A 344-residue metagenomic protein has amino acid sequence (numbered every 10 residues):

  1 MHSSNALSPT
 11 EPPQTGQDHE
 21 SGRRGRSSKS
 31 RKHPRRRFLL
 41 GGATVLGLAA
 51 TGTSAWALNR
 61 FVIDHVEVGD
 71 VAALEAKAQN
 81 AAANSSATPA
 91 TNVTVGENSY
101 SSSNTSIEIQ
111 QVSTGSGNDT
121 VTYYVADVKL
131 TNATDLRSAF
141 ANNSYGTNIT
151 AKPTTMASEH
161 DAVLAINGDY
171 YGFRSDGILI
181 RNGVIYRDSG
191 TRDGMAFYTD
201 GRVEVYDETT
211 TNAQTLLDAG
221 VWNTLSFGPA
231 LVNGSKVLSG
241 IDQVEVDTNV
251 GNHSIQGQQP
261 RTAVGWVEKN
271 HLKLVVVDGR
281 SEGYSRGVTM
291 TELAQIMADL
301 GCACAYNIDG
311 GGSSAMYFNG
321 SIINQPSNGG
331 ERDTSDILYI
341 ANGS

Functional and structural regions predicted by a protein language model:
H2-R31, R36-G194, E204: Zymogen propeptides
A141-N148, T210-A213, V277-S281: Short, solvent-exposed aromatic-acidic interface loops
Y145, I308-A315: Small/polar glycine-rich anion-binding or flexible loop at a beta-alpha turn
G146-T150, Q214-G220, V250-N252, G283-V288: A short, polar/proline- and glycine-enriched secondary-structure boundary/capping micro-motif
A165-Y170, E208, V276-G279, I308-G311: Active-site-proximal beta-strand/loop segments in catalytic clefts of secreted hydrolases
Y171-I255: Active-site-adjacent helix-turn-beta-strand microarchitecture at beta-sheet edges that either contains or buttresses
S175-F197, T248-A303, S313-S344: Conserved, well-ordered active-site substructure
